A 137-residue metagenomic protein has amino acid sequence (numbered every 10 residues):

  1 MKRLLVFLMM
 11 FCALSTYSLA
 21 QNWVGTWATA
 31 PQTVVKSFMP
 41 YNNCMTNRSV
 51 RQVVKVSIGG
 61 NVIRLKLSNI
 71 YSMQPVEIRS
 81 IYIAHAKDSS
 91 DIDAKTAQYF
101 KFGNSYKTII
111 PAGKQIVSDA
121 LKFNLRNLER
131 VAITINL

Functional and structural regions predicted by a protein language model:
M1-W23: Bacterial Sec-dependent N-terminal signal peptides
S18-L137: N-terminal secretory targeting modules
